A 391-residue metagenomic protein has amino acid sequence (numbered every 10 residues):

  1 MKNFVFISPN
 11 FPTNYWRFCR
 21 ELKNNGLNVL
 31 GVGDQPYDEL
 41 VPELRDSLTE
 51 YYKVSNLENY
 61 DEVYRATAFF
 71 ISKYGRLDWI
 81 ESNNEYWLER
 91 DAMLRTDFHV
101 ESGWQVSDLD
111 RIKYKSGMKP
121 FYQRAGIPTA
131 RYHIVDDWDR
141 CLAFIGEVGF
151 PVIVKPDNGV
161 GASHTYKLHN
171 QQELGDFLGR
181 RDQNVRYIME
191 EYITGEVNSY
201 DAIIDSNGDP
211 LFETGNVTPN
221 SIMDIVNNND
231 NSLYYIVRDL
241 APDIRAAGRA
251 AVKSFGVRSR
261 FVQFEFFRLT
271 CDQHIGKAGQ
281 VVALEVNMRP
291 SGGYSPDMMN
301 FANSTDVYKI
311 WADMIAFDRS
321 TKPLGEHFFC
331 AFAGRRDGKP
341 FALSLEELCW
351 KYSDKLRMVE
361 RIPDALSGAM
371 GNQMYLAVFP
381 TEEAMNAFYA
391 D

Functional and structural regions predicted by a protein language model:
M1-Q105, D139, E383-A384, F388-A390: ATP-binding N-terminal substructure of ATP-dependent carboxylate-amine bond-forming enzymes
F6, N28-D34, H133, A333 (+1 more regions): Short, hydrophobic beta-strand segments that form beta-sheet elements in well-ordered domains
E62, R140-F144, E173: Short acidic active-site motifs
F70-L77, G146-V148, D182-N184: Glycine-rich phosphate-binding loop signature in dinucleotide/nucleotide-binding domains
R95-H164: A conserved helix-loop-beta module that forms one wall/lid of the active-site cleft in ATP-utilizing catalytic domains
P128-A130, P151-V154, S163-S199, S221-S232 (+3 more regions): Conserved ATP-binding module of the ATP-grasp superfamily
E191-V257, F261, R268, D272 (+4 more regions): ATP-dependent carboxylate/phosphate-activation module, predominantly the ATP-grasp catalytic core and closely related
I310-D391: Peripheral (often C-terminal) accessory segments that flank ATP-dependent C-N-forming ligase machineries
